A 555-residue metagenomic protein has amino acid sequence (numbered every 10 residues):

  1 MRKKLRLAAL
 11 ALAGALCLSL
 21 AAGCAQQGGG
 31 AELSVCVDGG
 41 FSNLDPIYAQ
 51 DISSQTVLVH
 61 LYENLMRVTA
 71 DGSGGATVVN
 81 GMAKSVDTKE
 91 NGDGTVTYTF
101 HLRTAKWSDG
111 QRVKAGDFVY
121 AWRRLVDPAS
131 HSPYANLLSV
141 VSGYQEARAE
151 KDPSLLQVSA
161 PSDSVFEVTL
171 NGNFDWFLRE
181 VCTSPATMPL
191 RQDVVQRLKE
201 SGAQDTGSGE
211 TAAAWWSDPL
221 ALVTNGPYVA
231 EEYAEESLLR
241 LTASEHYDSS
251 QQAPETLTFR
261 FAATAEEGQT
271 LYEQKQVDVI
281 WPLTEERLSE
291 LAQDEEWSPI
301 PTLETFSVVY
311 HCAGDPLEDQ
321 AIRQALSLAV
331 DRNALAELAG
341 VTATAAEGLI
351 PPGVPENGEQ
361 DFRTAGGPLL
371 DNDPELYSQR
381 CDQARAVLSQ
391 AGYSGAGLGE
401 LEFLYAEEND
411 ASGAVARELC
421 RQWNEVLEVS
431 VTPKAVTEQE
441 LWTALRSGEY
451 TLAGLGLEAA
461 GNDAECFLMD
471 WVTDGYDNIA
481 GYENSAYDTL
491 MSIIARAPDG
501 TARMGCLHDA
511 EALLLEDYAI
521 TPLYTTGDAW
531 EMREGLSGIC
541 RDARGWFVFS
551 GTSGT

Functional and structural regions predicted by a protein language model:
C36-N91, V223-T224: N-terminal lobe/hinge region of extracytoplasmic solute-binding protein
Q50, K84-L137, E167, Q274 (+1 more regions): Aromatic- and charge-enriched surface segment that lines or borders ligand/interaction sites
A70-S73, F174, V181-Q252, T256 (+1 more regions): Gly/Pro-rich hinge or "lid" segments in bacterial periplasmic/extracellular proteins
Y134-Q204: Surface-exposed binding/hinge segments that line and control ligand-binding clefts or catalytic entry sites
E235, P374-C381, R385-A459: Ligand/substrate-recognition segments at binding pockets and active sites
S244-E290: Ligand-site clamp/hinge motif
A329-Q360, A411-C420, R446-T555: Detector for C-terminal structural segments
A343-Q390, N409-S412: Structural transition elements
